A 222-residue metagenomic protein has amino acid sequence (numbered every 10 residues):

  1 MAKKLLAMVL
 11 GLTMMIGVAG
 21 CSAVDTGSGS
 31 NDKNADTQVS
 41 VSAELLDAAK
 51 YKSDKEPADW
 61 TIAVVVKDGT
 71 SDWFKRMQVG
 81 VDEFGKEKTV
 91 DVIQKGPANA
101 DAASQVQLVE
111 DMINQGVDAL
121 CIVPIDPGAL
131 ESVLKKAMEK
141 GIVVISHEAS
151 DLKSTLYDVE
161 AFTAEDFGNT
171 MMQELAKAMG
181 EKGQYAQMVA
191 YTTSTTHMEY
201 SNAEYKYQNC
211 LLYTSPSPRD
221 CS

Functional and structural regions predicted by a protein language model:
L5-S22: Sec-dependent N-terminal signal peptides of Gram-positive bacterial secreted proteins and lipoproteins
A19-N31: Bacterial lipoprotein signal-peptidase II cleavage site
L46-D47, E56, Q105, E160-Y185 (+1 more regions): Hydrophobic alpha-helical segments within soluble ligand-binding/sensing domains
I62-V66, S71, V81-E83, T170-L212: An alpha-beta-alpha
F74-D91: Short, polar/charged alpha-helical segment
A103-G116: Short, well-structured alpha-helical segments in soluble
P127-D166, K177-A178, Q184, A190: Flexible loop/hinge segments that line or gate small-molecule binding clefts
Y213-S222: Single conserved hydrophobic/aromatic residue that forms the stacking wall/gate of nucleotide- or nucleobase-binding
